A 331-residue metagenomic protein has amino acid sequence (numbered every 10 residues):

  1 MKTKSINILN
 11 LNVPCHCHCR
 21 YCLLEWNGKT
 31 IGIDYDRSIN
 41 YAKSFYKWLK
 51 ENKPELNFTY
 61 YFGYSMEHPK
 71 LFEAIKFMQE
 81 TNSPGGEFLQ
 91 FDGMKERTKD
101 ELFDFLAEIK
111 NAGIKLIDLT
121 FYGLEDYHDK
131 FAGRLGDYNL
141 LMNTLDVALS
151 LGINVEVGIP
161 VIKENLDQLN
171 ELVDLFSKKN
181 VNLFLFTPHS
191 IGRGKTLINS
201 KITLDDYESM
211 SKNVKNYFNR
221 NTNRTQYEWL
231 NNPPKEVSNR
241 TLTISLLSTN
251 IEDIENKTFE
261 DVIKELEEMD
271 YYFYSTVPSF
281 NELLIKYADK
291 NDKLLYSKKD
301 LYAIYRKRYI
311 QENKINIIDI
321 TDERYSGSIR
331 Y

Functional and structural regions predicted by a protein language model:
M1-E25, K50-F62, S245-N250: N-terminal pre-triad scaffold of radical SAM enzymes
T3, E25, N250-Y331: Flexible mid-to-C-terminal extensions adjoining Fe-S/redox cofactors in radical SAM and related proteins
I6, W26-S38, N52-H68, T81-D100 (+3 more regions): Core AdoMet radical
L11-N12, D36, N40, S44 (+3 more regions): SEC14/CRAL-TRIO lipid-binding/transfer domains and related phosphoinositide-recognition modules that form deep
I31-I33, Y122, K130-M142, D146-S275 (+1 more regions): Radical SAM enzyme [4Fe-4S]-AdoMet core and its adjacent flexible, acidic and glycine-rich loops/tails across
D34, K70-E73, E101-L102, Q168-L172: Residues at alpha-helix caps and immediate loop-helix transition turns in enzyme cores, especially N- and C-cap
A42, T98-E108, D167-L169: Short, acidic/polar
Y46-E51, I75-N82, D104-I114, D146-S150 (+1 more regions): Acidic (Asp/Glu)-rich catalytic clusters
